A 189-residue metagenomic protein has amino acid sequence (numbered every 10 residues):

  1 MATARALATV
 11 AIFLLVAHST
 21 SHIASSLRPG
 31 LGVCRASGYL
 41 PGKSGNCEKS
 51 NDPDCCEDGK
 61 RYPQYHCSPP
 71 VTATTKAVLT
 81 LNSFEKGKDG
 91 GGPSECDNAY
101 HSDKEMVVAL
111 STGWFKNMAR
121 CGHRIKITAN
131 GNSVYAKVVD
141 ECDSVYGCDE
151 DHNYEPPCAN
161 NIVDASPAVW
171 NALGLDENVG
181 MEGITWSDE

Functional and structural regions predicted by a protein language model:
A2-E189: Secreted/periplasmic proteins
